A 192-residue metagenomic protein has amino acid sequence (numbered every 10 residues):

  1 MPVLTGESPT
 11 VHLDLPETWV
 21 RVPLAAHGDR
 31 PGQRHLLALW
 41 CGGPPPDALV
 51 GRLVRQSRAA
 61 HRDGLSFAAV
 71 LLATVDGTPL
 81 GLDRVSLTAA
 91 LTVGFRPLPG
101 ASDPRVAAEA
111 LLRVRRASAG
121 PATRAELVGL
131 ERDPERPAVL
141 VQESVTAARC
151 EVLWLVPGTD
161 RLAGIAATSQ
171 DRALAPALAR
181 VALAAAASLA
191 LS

Functional and structural regions predicted by a protein language model:
M1-S192: N-terminal targeting sequences that direct proteins away from the cytosol to non-cytosolic compartments
